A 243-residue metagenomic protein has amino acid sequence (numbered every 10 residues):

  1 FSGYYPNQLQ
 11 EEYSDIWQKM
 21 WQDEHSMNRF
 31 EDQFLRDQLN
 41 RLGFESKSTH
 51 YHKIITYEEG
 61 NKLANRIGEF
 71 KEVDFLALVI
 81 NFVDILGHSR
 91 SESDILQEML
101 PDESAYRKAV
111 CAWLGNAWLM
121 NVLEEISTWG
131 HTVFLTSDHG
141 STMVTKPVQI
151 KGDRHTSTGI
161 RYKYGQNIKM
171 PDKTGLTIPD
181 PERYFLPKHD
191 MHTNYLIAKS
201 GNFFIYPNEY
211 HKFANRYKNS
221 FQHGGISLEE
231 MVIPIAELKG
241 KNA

Functional and structural regions predicted by a protein language model:
F1-A243: Feature captures the catalytic ectodomains and active-site-proximal regions of enzymes that hydrolyze or transfer
